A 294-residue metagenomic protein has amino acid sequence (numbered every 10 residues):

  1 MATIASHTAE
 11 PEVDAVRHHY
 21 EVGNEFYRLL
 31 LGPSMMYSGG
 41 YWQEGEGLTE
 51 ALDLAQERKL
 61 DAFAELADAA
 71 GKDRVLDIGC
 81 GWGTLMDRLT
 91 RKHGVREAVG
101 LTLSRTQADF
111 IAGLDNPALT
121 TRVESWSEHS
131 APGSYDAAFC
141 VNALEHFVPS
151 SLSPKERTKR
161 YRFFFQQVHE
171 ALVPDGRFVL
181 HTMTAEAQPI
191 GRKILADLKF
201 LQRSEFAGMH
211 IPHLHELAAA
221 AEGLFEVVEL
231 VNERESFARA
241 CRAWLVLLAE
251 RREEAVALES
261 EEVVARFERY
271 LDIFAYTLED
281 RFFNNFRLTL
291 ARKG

Functional and structural regions predicted by a protein language model:
M1-L29: N-terminal auxiliary segments of SAM/dcSAM-dependent transferases
G71-G81: Conserved class I S-adenosyl-L-methionine
W82-G94: Conserved SAM-binding loop of SAM-dependent methyltransferases across substrates and taxa, primarily the Class I
N116-S127: Conserved SAM-binding strand-loop segment of SAM-dependent methyltransferases
S127-A138: A short acidic, Gly/Pro-enriched loop at the edge of an enzyme's catalytic core that lines a small-molecule cofactor
K155-P174: A short glycine-rich, Lys/Arg-flanked "PGG" loop and its adjoining helix->strand segment in the class I
D175-T182: Conserved beta-strand signature within the Rossmann-like core of class I S-adenosyl-L-methionine
M183-R287, R292-G294: Substrate-binding/catalytic lobe of Class I Rossmann-like enzymes that use SAM or dcSAM, i.e., the mid-to-C-terminal
